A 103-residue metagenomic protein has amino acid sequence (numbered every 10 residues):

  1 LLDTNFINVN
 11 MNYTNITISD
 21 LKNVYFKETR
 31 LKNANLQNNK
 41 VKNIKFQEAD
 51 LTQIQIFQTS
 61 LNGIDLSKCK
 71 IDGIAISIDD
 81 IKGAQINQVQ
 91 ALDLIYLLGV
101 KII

Functional and structural regions predicted by a protein language model:
L1-I103: Tandem repeat scaffolds
